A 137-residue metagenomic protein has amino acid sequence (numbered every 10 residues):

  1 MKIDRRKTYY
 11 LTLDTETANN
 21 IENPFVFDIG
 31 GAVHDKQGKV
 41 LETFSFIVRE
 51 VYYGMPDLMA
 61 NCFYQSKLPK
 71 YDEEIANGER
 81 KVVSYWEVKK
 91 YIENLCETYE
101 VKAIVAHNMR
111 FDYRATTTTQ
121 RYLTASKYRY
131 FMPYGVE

Functional and structural regions predicted by a protein language model:
K2-R110: Conserved non-catalytic scaffold segment of RNase H-like nuclease domains
R110-V136: Substrate-recognition/cap helix-loop segment adjacent to the acidic, metal-dependent catalytic center of Asp-based
